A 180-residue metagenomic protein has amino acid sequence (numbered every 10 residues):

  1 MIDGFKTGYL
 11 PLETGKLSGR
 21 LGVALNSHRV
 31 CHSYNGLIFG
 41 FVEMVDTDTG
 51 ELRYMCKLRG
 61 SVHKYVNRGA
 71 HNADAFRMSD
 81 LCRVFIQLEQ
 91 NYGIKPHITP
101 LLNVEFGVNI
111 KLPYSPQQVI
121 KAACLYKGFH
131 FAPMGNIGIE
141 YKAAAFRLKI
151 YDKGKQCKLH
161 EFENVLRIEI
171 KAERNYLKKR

Functional and structural regions predicted by a protein language model:
M1-R180: Structured, helix-rich domain cores that form ligand/interaction pockets
